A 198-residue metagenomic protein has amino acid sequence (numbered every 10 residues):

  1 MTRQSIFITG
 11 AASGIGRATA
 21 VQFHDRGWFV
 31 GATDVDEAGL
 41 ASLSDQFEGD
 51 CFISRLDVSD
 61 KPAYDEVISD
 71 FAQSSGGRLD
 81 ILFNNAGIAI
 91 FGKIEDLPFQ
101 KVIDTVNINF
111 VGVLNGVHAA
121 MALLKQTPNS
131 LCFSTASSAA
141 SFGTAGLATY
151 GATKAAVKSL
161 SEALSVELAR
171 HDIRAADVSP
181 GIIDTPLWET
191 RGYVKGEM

Functional and structural regions predicted by a protein language model:
A12-S13: Conserved glycine-rich cofactor-binding loop
L56-E66, F99: The beta1-alpha1 cofactor-binding region of Rossmann-like NAD(H)/NADP(H)-dependent oxidoreductases
K93-I94, P98-I103: Substrate-binding pocket helix/loop in short-chain dehydrogenase/reductase
E95, T144-T149: Active-site loop immediately N-terminal to the catalytic Tyr-X3-Lys motif of short-chain dehydrogenase/reductase
V117, T153: Active-site helix of classical SDR
S137: Residue(s) in the substrate-gating loop at a strand-loop-helix junction that position the organic substrate next
V166, R170-M198: SDR active-site lid
